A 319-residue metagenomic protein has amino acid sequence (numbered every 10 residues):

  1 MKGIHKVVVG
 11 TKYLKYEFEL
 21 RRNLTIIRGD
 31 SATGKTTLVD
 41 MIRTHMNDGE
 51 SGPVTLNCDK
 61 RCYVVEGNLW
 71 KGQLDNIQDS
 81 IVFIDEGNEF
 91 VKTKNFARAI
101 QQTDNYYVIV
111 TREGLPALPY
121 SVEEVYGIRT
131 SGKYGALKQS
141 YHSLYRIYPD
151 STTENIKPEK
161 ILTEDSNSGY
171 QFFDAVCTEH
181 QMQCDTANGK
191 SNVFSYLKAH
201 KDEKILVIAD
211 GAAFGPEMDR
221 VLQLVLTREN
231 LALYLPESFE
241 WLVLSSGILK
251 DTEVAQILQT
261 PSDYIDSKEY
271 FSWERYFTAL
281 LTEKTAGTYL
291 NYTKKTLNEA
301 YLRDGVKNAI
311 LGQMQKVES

Functional and structural regions predicted by a protein language model:
M1-Y16, A136-S140: N-terminal pre-Walker A segment at the start of P-loop NTPase domains
S31: The conserved Walker
K35: Conserved lysine of the Walker
L38-D40: Post-Walker A alpha-helix
T44-T55: Post-Walker A helix-loop "phosphate-sensing" segment adjacent to the P-loop in P-loop NTPases
L69-K94: Conserved P-loop NTPase "ATPase switch" module shared by AAA+ and STAND
F83-D85, D104-G114: Structural recognition of the conserved hydrophobic beta-strand(s) that form the central parallel beta-sheet of P-loop
N88-E89, E123-S319: Acidic, divalent-metal-binding catalytic cores of TOPRIM and closely related two-metal-ion phosphodiester/pyrophosphate
